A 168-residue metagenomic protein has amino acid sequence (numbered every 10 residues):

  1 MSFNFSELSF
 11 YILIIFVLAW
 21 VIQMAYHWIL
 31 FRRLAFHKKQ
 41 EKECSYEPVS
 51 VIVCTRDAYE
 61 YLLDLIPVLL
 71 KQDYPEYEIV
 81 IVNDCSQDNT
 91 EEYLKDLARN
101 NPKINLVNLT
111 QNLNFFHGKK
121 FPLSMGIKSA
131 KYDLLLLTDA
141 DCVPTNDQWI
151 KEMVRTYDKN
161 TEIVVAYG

Functional and structural regions predicted by a protein language model:
M1-C44: N-terminal membrane-anchoring/stem segments of glycan-assembly enzymes
R33-F36, A58-K71: Short, well-formed alpha-helical segments that are part of the catalytic scaffolds of diverse glycosyltransferases
E47-S50, E78: Cell-envelope/extracellular polymer assembly enzymes that use nucleotide-activated donors
I66-N112: Acidic donor-binding segment of Leloir-type glycosyltransferases
N89, D139-R155: Acidic donor-binding/catalytic loop of UDP-sugar-dependent glycosyltransferases, especially processive GT2
T110-A130, E152: Glycine-rich, basic loop-to-helix element that forms the pyrophosphate-binding segment of sugar-nucleotide handling
L113, Q148-G168: Conserved donor NDP-sugar-binding/catalytic core segment of glycosyltransferases
L135: Short aromatic/hydrophobic "clamp" motif used to bind/position activated sugar donors
